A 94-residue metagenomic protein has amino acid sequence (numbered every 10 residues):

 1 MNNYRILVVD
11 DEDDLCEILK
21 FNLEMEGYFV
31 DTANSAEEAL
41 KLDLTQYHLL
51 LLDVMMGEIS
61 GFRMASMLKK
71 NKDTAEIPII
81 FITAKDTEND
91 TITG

Functional and structural regions predicted by a protein language model:
N3, Q46-H48, D73-P78: His-Asp phosphorelay/catalytic-motif detector in bacterial-type signaling
D10, D53, T83: Active-site residues of response regulator receiver
D13-D31: Two-component/phosphorelay signaling modules centered on CheY-like receiver
C16, G57, A75, T87: The feature encodes the CheY-like receiver
T32-L49: Acidic, metal-coordinating helix/loop segments flanking the phosphotransfer/catalytic sites of two-component signaling
N71, K85-D86: Short, conserved "switch-loop" micro-motifs in signal-transduction and mechanochemical regulators
